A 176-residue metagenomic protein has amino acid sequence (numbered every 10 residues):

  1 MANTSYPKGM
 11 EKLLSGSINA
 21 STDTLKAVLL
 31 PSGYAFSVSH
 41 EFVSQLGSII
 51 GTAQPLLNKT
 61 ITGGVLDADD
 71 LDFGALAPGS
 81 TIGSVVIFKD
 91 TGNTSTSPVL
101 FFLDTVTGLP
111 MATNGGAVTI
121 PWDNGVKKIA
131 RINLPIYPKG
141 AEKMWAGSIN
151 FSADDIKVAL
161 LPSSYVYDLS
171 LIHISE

Functional and structural regions predicted by a protein language model:
M1-S21, V126-S152: Short, intrinsically disordered N-terminal pre-domain segments
K26-V28, S84-F88, K157-A159: Beta-strand signatures of extracellular beta-sandwich domains
P31-V38, K89-T96, P162-L169: Acidic glycine-/aspartate-rich tracts in secreted/extracellular proteins
G47-A68: Helix-adjacent hinge/juxtasegments
L56, T94-T105: Local beta-strand/beta-hairpin segments that build beta-sheet-rich folds
G64-S97: Mid-chain, well-packed structural core segment of small domains
T105-I132: C-terminal end-helix/capping segment
I172-E176: Conserved small/polar residues in nucleotide/adenosyl-binding loops
